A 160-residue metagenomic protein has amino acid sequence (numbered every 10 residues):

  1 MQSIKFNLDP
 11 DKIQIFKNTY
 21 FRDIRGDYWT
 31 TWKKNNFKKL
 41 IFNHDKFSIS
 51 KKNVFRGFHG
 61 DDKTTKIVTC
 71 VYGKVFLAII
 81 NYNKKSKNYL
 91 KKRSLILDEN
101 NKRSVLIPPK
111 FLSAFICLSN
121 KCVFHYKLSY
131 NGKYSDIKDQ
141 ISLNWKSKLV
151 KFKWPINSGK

Functional and structural regions predicted by a protein language model:
M1-N100, K121, L128-K160: Non-catalytic, conserved peripheral segments adjacent to functional cores
L97-N120: Conserved metal-binding segment of the jelly-roll/cupin
